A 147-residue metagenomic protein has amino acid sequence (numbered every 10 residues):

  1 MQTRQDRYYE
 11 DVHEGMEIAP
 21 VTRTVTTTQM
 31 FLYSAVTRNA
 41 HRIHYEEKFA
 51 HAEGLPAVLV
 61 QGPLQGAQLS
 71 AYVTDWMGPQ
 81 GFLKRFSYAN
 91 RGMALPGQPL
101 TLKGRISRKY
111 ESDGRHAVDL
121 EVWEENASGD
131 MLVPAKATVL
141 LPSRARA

Functional and structural regions predicted by a protein language model:
M1-I18, A94-A147: HotDog/MaoC-like acyl-thioester-processing domains
M1-L83, R146-A147: Hot-dog-fold acyl-thioester-processing enzymes
D75-Q98: Mid-chain, well-packed structural core segment of small domains
